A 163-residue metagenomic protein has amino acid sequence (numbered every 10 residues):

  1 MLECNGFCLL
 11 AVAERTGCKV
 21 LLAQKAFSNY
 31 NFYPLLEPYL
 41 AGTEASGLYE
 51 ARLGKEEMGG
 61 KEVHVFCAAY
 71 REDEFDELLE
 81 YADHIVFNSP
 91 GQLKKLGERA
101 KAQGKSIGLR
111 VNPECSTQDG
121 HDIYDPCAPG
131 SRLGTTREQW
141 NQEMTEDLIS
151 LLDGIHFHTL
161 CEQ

Functional and structural regions predicted by a protein language model:
C4-R15: A short, N-terminal amphipathic alpha-helix
C18-Q163: Active-site-proximal beta-alpha core segment in soluble small-molecule metabolic enzymes
